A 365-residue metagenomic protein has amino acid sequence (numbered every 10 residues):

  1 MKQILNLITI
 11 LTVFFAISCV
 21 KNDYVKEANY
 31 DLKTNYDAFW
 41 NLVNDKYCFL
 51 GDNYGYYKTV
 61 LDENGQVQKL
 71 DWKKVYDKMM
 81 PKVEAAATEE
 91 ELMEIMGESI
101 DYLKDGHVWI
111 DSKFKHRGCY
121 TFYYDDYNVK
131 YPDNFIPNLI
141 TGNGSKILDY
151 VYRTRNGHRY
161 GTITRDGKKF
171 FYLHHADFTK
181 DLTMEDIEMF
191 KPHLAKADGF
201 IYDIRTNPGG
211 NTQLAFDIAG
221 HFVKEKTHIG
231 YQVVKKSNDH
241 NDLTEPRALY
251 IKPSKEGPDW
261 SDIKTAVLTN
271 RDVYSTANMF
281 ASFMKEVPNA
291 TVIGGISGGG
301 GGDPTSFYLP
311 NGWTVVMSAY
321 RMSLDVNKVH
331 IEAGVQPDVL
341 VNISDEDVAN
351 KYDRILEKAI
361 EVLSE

Functional and structural regions predicted by a protein language model:
M1-K26: Bacterial Sec-dependent N-terminal signal peptides
C19-V233, S306-Y308, T314, S364: Flexible, low-complexity junctional segments that flank or bridge functional domains
D177-D181, T206-T212, H228-I229, K236-D239 (+3 more regions): Solvent-exposed loop/turn segments at secondary-structure junctions within structured extracellular/periplasmic domains
F200, Y274, V287-G300: Short, well-structured beta-strand/strand-turn elements
G210-K264, S306, A319-S323, V329-I331: Gly/Ser/Thr-rich loop/hinge elements
I293, S297-P337: BRCT (BRCA1 C-terminal) domain core and associated BRCT-interaction motifs
V335-E365: Low-complexity, Gly/Ser/Thr/Pro-rich intrinsically disordered linker/tail segments
